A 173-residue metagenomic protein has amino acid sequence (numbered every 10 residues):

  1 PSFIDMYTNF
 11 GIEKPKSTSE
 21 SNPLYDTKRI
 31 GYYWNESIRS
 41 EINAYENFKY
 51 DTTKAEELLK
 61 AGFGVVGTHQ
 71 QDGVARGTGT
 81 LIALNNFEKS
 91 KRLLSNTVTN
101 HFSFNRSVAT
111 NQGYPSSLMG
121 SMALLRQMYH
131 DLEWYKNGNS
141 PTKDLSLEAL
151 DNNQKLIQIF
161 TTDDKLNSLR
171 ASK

Functional and structural regions predicted by a protein language model:
P1-Y45, K60: Replace "His-x-His-based motif
E46-Y50: Short, glycine/acidic-rich beta->alpha junctions
D51-K173: Polyanionic/metal-chelating signatures
